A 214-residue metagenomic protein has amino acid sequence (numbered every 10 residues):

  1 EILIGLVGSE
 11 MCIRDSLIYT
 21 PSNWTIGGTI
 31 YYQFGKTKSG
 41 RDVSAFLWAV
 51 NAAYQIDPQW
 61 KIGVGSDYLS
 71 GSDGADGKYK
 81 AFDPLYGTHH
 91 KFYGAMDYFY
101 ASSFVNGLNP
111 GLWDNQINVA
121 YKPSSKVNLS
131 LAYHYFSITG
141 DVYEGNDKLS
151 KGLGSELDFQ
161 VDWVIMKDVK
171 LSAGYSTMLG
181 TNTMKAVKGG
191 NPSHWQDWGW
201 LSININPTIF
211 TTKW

Functional and structural regions predicted by a protein language model:
E1-G8, C12-I13: Single conserved hydrophobic/aromatic residue that forms the stacking wall/gate of nucleotide- or nucleobase-binding
S9-E10, S22, D42-W48, G111-N115 (+2 more regions): Residues that define the transmembrane beta-barrel architecture of outer-membrane proteins
E10, R14-A49, V169-S176: Surface-exposed extracellular loop regions of Gram-negative outer-membrane beta-barrel proteins
D15-Y19, V50-Y54, V64, I117-Y121 (+2 more regions): Residues on the lipid-exposed face of transmembrane beta-strands in outer-membrane beta-barrel proteins
P21, I30-K36, S66-S72, Y133-T139 (+2 more regions): Transmembrane beta-strands of outer-membrane beta-barrel pores
N23-G27, Q59-I62, S125-L131, W163 (+2 more regions): Repeated loop/turn-to-beta-strand initiation elements of outer-membrane beta-barrel proteins
T29, Q33, K38-K122, N128 (+2 more regions): Extracellular/periplasmic loop regions
H194-W214: Outer-membrane beta-barrel "beta-signal"
